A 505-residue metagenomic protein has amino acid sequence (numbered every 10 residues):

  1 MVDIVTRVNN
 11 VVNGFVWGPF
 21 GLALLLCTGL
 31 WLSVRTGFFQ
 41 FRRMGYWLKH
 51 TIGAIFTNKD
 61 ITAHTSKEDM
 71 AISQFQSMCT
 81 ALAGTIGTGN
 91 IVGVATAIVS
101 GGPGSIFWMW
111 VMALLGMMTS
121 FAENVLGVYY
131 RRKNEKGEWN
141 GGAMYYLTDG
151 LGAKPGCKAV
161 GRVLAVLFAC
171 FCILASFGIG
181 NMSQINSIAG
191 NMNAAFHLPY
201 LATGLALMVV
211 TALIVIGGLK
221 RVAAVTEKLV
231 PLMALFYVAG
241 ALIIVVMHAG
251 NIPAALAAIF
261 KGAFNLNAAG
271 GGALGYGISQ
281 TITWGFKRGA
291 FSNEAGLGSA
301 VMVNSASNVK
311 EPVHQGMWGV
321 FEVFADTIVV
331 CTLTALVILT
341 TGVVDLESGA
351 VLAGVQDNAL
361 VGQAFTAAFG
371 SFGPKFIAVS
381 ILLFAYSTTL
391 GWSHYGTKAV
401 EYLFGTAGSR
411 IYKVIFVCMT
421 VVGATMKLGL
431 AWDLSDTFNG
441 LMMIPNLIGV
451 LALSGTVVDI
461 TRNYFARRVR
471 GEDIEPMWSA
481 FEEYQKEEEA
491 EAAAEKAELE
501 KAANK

Functional and structural regions predicted by a protein language model:
M1-G84, T88, V99-S105, G116 (+2 more regions): N-terminal alpha-helical transmembrane segments of multi-pass membrane transport and channel/translocase proteins
I4-V5, R35-Q40, N90-V94, S176-A189 (+5 more regions): Transmembrane helix-loop junctions in multi-pass membrane proteins
L24-L48, L164, F168, I185-M192 (+3 more regions): Membrane-interface loop-to-helix entry segments
L32-S33, M112-G137, T148-N186, G190-I214 (+1 more regions): Helix-loop-helix module between adjacent transmembrane segments
F38-I72, T96-I106, W110, M118-A159 (+5 more regions): Flexible loop linkers connecting adjacent transmembrane helices in multi-pass alpha-helical membrane transporters
K59-I98, L126-Y129, E135-L151, I173 (+1 more regions): Alpha-helical membrane segments and immediately flanking helix-loop junctions that form or couple to the substrate/ion
L115-E123, G204-L219, V230-G250, T283 (+3 more regions): Selective recognition of specific alpha-helical transmembrane segments in multi-pass small-molecule
E123-K136, L242-A258, L266, G270-A273 (+2 more regions): Extracellular/periplasmic helix-exit of transmembrane alpha-helices
